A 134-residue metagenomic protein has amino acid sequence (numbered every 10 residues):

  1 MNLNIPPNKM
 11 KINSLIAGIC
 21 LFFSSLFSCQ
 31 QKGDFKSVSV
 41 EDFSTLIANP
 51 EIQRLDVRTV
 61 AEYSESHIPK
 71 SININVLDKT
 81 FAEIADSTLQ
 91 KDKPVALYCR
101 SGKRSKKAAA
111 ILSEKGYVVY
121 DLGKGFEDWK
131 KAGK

Functional and structural regions predicted by a protein language model:
N2-P7, K11-I16, F27-L46, I52 (+2 more regions): Rhodanese-like catalytic fold shared by cysteine-dependent sulfurtransferases and DSP/PTP-type phosphatases
A17-L21: Hydrophobic helical h-region of N-terminal Sec-dependent signal peptides in bacterial secretory/periplasmic proteins
R54-D56: Structural scaffold elements adjacent to functional motifs in cytosolic proteins
Y98: Short, surface-exposed ligand- or partner-binding patches at beta-edge/loop junctions that are enriched in aromatics
